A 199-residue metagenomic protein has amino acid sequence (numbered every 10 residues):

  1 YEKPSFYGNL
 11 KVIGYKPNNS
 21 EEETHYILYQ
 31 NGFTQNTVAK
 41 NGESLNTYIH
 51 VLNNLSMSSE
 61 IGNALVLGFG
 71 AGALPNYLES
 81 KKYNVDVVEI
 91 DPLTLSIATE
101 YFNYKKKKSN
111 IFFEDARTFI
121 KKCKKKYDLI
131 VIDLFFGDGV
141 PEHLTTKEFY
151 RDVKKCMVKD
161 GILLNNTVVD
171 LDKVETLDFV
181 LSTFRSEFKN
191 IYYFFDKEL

Functional and structural regions predicted by a protein language model:
Y1-V88, P92-F102: Class I S-adenosylmethionine
E2-K3, L171, E175-L199: Class I S-adenosyl-L-methionine
E89-P92, E114-A116, T145, T176: Short beta->alpha hinge that forms the Motif I/post-I loop of the SAM-binding pocket
Y104-A116: Conserved SAM-binding strand-loop segment of SAM-dependent methyltransferases
K121-V131: A short acidic, Gly/Pro-enriched loop at the edge of an enzyme's catalytic core that lines a small-molecule cofactor
D138-T145: Glycine/threonine-rich flexible loop motifs
T145-K159: A short glycine-rich, Lys/Arg-flanked "PGG" loop and its adjoining helix->strand segment in the class I
D160-T167: Conserved beta-strand signature within the Rossmann-like core of class I S-adenosyl-L-methionine
